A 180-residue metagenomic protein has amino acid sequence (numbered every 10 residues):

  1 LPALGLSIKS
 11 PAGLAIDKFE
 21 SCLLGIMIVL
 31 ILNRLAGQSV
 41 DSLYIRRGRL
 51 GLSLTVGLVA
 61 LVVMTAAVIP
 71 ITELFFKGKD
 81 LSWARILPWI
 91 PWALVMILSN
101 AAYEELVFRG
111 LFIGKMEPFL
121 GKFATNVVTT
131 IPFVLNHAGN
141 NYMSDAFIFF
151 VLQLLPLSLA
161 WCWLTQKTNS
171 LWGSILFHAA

Functional and structural regions predicted by a protein language model:
P2-N100: Juxtamembrane helix-loop-helix connectors linking adjacent transmembrane helices in multi-pass membrane enzymes
A60-A180: Transmembrane helix-loop-helix hairpins at the membrane interface of multi-pass integral membrane proteins
